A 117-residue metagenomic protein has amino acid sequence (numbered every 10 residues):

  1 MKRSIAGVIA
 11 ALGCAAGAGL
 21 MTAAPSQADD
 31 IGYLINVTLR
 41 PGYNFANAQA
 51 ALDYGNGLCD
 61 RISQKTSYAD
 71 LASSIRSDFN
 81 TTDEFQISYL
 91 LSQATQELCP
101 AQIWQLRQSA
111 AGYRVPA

Functional and structural regions predicted by a protein language model:
M1-A28: Secretory targeting and sorting signals
T22, F45, I62-T66: Residues at alpha-helix boundaries and short interhelical turns
D29-I35: Cleaved targeting-peptide boundary
D30, A51-Y54, L71: N-terminal alpha-helical segment
V37-N44, A48: Extracytoplasmic/periplasm-facing segments of secreted or lipoprotein envelope proteins
A51-Q64, R76-D78: Amphipathic alpha-helical segments that form the core helices of the histone-fold
S67-A117: Extracytosolic low-complexity repeat regions of secreted or lipid-anchored proteins
